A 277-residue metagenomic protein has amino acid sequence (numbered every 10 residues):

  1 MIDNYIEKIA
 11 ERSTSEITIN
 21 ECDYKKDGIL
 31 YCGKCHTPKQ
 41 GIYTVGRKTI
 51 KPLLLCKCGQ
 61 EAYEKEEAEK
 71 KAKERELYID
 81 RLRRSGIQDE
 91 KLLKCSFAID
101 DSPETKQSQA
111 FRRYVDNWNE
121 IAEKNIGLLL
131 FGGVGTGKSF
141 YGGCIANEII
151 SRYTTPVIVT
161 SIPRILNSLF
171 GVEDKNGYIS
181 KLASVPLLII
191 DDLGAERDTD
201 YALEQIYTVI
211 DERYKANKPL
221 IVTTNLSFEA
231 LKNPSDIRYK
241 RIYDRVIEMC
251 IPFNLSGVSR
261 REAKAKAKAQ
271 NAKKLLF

Functional and structural regions predicted by a protein language model:
M1-K106, G257, A265-F277: A short, basic N-terminal segment
K94, A98, T105-L128: P-loop NTPase catalytic core of nucleic-acid-dependent motor ATPases
P103-V115, F131, A146-L187, E196-E204: Short glycine-rich substrate-engagement loop in P-loop NTPases that contacts/grips substrate
E120-A122, S151-R152, S180-L182, D211-A216 (+1 more regions): Conserved catalytic network of the ASCE P-loop NTPase/AAA+ motor domain
A122-G143: Walker A/P-loop nucleotide-binding motif
I165-S168, E196-F277: Replace "adjacent to P-loop NTPase cores in ATP/GTP-dependent enzymes" with "adjacent to NTP-binding cores
L187-I189, I221: Structural motif
D192-L193: Walker B catalytic acidic pair
